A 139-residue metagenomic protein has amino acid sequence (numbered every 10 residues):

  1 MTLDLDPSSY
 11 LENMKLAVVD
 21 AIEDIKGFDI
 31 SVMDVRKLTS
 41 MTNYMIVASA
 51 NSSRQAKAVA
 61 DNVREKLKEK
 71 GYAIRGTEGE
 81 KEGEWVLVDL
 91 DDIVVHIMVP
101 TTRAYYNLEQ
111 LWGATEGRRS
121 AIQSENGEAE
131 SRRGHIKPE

Functional and structural regions predicted by a protein language model:
M1-K37, N51-A58, E65, G79 (+1 more regions): Long, contiguous binding/interaction regions
D29-M41, R75-D92: Glycine/charge-rich, flexible interdomain linkers and switch-proximal surface loops that mediate coupling
Q55-Y72, L87: Compact, glycine-rich, soluble single-domain proteins
